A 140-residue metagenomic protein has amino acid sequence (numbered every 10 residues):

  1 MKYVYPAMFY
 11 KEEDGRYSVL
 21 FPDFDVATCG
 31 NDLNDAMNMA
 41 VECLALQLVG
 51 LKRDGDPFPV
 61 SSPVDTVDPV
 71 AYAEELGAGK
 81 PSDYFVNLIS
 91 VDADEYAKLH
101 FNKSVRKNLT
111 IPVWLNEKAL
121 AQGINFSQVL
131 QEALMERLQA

Functional and structural regions predicted by a protein language model:
K2-V4, A45-N108, W114-Q122, A140: Short, charged, surface-exposed hinge/linker loops at domain edges that act as mobile lids or interdomain connectors
F9-D23: Short aromatic-glycine-(Arg/Gly/Cys) micro-motifs in beta-strand/loop hairpins
V19, A36, G55: Hydrophobic pocket/interface hotspot
F24-D35, N108: A short, exposed loop/beta-hairpin motif centered on an aromatic-Gly-Thr core
D35, R106, N125, V129: Amphipathic alpha-helical recognition patches that constitute DNA-binding helices
D35-L46: A short, charged, amphipathic alpha-helix used as a generic interaction element across diverse proteins
F126-A140: Short, basic amphipathic alpha-helical segments that act as recognition/interaction helices in nucleic-acid-binding
